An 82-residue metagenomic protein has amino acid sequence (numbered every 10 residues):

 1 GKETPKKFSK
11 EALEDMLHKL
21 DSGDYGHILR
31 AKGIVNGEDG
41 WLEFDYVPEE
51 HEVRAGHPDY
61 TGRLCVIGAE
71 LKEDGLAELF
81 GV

Functional and structural regions predicted by a protein language model:
G1-V82: P-loop NTP-binding site
